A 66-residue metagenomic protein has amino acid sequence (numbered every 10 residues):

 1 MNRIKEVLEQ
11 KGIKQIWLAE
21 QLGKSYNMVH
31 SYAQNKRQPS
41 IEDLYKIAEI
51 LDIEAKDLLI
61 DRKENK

Functional and structural regions predicted by a protein language model:
N2-Q21: Short basic helix-loop element that most often maps to the first helix and adjoining turn of HTH DNA-binding modules
E6, Q10-G12, S31-Y32, E49 (+1 more regions): Short, charged recognition helix plus adjacent turn of helix-turn-helix-like nucleic-acid-binding domains
W17, M28, D57: Residues in the helix-turn-helix
G23, K46-E49: Charge- and polar-rich, low-complexity intrinsically disordered segments of small proteins and propeptides that act as
K24-Q38: Recognition helix of helix-turn-helix/homeodomain-like DNA-binding domains that insert into the DNA major groove
K36-K46: Short, basic-rich loop-to-helix N-cap that marks the start of a DNA-contacting helix
